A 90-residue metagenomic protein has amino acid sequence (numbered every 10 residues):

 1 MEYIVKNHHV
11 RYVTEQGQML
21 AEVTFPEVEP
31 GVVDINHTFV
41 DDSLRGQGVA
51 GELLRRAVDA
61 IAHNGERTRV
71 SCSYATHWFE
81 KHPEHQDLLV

Functional and structural regions predicted by a protein language model:
M1-V5: Conserved N-terminal entry element of GNAT/NAT acetyltransferase domains
H8-L20: Conserved beta-hairpin
V10, V23-V32: A conserved beta-strand-loop-helix scaffold within acyl/acetyltransferase catalytic domains
T38-R45: A short, internal acetyl-CoA/4′-phosphopantetheine-binding micro-motif in the GNAT/acyltransferase core
G46-A57: Conserved acetyl-CoA-binding loop-helix of GNAT-fold acetyltransferases
R56-V90: C-terminal structural segments of small proteins and small subunits
